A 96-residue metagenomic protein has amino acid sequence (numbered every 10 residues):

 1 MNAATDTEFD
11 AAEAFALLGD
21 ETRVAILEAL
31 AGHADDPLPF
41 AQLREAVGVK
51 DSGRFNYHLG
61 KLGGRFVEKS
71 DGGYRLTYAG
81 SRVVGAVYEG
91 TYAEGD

Functional and structural regions predicted by a protein language model:
N2-D6, Y88-D96: Amphipathic alpha-helical dimerization/coiled-coil segments that flank or bridge DNA-binding/regulatory modules
N2-L27: Short alpha-helical segments that sit at the start of domains
A14-F15, E45, R54: Soluble N-terminal domains of membrane-associated systems
L17, A29-H33, K50: Short amphipathic alpha-helical elements of helix-turn-helix/winged-helix folds
D36-A46: Short acidic, hydrophobic short linear motifs in intrinsically disordered regions
D36-P37, S52-N56, G73-L76: Alpha-helix N-cap/helix-initiation sites
G48-G63, K69: Short amphipathic alpha-helical interaction segments
S70-G90: Basic, amphipathic "hinge/linker" alpha-helix immediately C-terminal to the N-terminal HTH DNA-binding motif
